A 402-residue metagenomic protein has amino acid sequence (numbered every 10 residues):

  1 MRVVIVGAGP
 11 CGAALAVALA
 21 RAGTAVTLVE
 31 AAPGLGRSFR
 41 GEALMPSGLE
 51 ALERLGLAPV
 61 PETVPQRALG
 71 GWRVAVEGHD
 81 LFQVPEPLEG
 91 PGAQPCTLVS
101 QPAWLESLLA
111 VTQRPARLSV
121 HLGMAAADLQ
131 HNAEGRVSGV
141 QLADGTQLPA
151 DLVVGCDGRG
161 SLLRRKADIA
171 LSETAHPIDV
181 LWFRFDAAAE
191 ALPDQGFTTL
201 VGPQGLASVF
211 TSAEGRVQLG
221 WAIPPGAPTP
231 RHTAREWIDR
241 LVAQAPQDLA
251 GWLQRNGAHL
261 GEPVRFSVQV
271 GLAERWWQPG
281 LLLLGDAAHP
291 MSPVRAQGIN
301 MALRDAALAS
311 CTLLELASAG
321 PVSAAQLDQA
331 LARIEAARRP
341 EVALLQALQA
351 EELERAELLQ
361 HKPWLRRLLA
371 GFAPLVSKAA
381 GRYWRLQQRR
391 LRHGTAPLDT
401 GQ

Functional and structural regions predicted by a protein language model:
M1, E50, R54-K166, T174-R184 (+1 more regions): Conserved N-terminal helical subregion
M1-G9: Beta1/beta-strand and adjacent pyrophosphate-binding region of the FAD-binding site in flavoprotein oxidoreductases
G12-A13: N-terminal Rossmann-fold NAD(P) dinucleotide-binding loop
A16, V264-E351: Conserved mid-domain beta->alpha element of the FAD-binding
A20-R40: Glycine-rich FAD pyrophosphate-binding loop
P33-E53: Conserved N-terminal glycine-rich FAD pyrophosphate-binding loop of Rossmann-like flavoproteins
M124-A127, V137, Q141-L152, C156-V264 (+2 more regions): Conserved FAD-binding catalytic core of PHBH/FMO-like flavoproteins
C311-Q402: C-terminal helical "tail/cap" subdomain of flavin- and related membrane-associated enzymes
